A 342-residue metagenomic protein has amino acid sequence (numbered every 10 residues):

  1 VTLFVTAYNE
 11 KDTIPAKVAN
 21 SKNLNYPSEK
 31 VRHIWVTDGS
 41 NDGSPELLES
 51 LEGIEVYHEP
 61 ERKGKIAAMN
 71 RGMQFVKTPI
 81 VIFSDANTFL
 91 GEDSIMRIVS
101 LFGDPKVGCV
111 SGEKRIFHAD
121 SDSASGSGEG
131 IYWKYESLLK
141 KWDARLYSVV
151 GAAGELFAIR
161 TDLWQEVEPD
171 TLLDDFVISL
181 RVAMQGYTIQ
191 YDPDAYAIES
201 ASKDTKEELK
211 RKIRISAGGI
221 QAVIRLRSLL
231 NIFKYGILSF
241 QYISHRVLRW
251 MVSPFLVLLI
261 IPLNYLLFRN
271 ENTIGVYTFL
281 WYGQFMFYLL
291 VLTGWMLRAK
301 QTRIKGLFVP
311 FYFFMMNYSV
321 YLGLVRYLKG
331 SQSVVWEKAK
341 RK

Functional and structural regions predicted by a protein language model:
V1-T2, R32, V177: Cell-envelope/extracellular polymer assembly enzymes that use nucleotide-activated donors
D12-A16, K30, N41-S50, D93: Acidic helix N-cap motif at the loop->helix transition within catalytic regions of sugar-transfer enzymes
A19-K30: Short, acidic, metal-binding catalytic loop of nucleotide-sugar glycosyltransferases
N20, T37-P45, E61, T88: A conserved acidic beta->alpha catalytic loop
H58, A67-A68, Q74, T78 (+2 more regions): Long helical/loop segments within the catalytic core of UDP-sugar-dependent glycosyltransferases, especially the large
V81: Short aromatic/hydrophobic "clamp" motif used to bind/position activated sugar donors
F102-Y135, D170-D174, I178-H245, Y318 (+1 more regions): Catalytic donor/gating beta->alpha subdomain of glycosyltransferases that bind UDP-sugars
E199, R249-Q332: Membrane-embedded multi-pass helical conduit in multi-pass membrane proteins, especially envelope-biosynthetic
